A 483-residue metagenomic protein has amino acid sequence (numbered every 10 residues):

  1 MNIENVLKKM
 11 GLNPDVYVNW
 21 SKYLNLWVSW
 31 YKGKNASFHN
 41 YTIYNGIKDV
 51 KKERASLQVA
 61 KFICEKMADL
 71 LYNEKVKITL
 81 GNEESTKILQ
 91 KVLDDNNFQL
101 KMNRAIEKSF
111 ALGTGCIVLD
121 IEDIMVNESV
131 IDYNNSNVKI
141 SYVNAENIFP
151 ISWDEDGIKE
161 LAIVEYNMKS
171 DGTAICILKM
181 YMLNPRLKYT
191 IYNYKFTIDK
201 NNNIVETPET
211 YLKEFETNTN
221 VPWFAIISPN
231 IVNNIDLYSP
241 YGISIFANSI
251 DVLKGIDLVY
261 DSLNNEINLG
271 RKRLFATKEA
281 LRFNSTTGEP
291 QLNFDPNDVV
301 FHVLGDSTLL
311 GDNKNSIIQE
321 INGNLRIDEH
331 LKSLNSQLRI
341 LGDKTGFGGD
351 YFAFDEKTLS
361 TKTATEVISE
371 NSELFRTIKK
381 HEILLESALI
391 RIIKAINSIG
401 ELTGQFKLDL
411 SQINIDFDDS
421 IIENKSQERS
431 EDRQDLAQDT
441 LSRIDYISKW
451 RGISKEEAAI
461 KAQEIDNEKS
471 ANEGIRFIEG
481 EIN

Functional and structural regions predicted by a protein language model:
M1-K159, N483: Extended, helix-rich architectural segments
I78-E83, I88, F283-S285, S307-E428 (+1 more regions): Surface-exposed loop-to-helix/strand elements on domain peripheries
N97, G346, R451-G452: Glycine-centered helix-boundary capping/hinge motifs
R104-I106, L119-E122, N268-A276, Y351-E356 (+4 more regions): Short coil/turn segments at secondary-structure boundaries
A111, C116-I243: Extended, regular secondary-structure scaffolds
T210-S369: Extended, charged amphipathic alpha-helical segments
R433-N483: Activation/maturation switch segments at domain boundaries
